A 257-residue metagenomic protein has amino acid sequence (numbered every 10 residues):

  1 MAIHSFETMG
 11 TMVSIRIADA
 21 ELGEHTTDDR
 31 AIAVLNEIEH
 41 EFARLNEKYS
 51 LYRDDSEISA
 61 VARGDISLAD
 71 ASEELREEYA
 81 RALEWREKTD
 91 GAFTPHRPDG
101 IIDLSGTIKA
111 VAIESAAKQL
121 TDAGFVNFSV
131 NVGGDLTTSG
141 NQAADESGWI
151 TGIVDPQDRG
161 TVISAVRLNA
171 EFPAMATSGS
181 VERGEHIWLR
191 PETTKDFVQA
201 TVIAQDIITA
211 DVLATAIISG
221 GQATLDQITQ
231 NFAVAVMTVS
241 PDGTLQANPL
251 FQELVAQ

Functional and structural regions predicted by a protein language model:
M1-Q257: Mature catalytic core of soluble alpha/beta enzymes
